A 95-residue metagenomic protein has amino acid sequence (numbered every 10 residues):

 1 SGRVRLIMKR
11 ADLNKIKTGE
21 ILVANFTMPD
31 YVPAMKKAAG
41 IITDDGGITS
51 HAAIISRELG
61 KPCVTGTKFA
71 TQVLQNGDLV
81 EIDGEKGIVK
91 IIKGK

Functional and structural regions predicted by a protein language model:
V4-A11, K15, G19-E20, N25-T27 (+1 more regions): Acidic, glycine-rich flexible loop/linker segments
